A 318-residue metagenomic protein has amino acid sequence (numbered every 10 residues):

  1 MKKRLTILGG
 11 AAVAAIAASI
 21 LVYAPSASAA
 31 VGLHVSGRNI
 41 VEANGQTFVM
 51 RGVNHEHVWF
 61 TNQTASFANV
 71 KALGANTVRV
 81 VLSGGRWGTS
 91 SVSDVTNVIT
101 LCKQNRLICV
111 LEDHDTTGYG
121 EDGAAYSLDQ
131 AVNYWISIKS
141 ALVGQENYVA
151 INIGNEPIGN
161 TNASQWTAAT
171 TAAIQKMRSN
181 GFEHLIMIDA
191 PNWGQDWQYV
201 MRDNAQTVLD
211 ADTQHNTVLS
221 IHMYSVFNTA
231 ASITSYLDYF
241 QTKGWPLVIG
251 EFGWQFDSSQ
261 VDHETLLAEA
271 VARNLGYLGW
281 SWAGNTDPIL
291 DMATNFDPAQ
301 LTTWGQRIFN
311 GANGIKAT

Functional and structural regions predicted by a protein language model:
M1-A27: Secretory targeting and sorting signals
L5, A24-T77, T303-K316: N-terminal carbohydrate-binding accessory modules
T6-A11, A29-A43, M50, A163-Q175 (+1 more regions): N-terminal presequences and immediately downstream first alpha-helices
H55, V80, S220: Redox-cofactor binding/interface segments in oxidoreductases and associated redox assembly factors
F60-T61, L128-I136, S140-A150, G154-G284 (+1 more regions): Extracellular glycoside hydrolase catalytic/binding regions
Q63-G120, L128-N133, T171, Q175-G181 (+1 more regions): Aromatic-lined substrate-binding rim segments of carbohydrate-active enzymes
